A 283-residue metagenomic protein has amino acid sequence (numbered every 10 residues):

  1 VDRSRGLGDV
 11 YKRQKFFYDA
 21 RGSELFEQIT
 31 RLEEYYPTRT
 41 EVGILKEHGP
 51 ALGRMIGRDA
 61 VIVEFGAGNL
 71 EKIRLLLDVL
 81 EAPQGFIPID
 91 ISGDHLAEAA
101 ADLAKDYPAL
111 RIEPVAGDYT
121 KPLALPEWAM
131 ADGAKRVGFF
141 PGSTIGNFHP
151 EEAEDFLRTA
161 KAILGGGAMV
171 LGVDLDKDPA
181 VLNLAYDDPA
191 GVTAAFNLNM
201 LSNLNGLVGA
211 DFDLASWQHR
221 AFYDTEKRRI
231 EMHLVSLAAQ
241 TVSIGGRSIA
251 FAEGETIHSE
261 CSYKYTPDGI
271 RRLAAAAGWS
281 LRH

Functional and structural regions predicted by a protein language model:
V1-F16: Single conserved hydrophobic/aromatic residue that forms the stacking wall/gate of nucleotide- or nucleobase-binding
K12-D19, E24-G53: Class I SAM-dependent methyltransferase Rossmann-like catalytic core, especially the SAM/SAH-binding loop
D59-G68: Conserved class I S-adenosyl-L-methionine
N69-A82: Conserved SAM-binding loop of SAM-dependent methyltransferases across substrates and taxa, primarily the Class I
I89-G93: Conserved SAM/SAH-binding beta-strand->alpha-helix loop
E154-G166: A short glycine-rich, Lys/Arg-flanked "PGG" loop and its adjoining helix->strand segment in the class I
I163-D176: Conserved beta-strand signature within the Rossmann-like core of class I S-adenosyl-L-methionine
L175, V181-A277: Substrate-binding/catalytic lobe of Class I Rossmann-like enzymes that use SAM or dcSAM, i.e., the mid-to-C-terminal
